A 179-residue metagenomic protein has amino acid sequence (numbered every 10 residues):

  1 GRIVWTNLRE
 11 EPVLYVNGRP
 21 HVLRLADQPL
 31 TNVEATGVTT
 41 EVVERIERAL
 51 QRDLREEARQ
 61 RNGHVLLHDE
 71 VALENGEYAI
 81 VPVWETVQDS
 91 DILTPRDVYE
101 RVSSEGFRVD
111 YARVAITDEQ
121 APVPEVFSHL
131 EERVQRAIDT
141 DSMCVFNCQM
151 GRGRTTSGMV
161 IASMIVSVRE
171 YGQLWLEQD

Functional and structural regions predicted by a protein language model:
G1-M143, V160-D179: Cysteine-based protein phosphatase catalytic domain of the PTP/DSP
Q149: Short glycine/threonine-rich catalytic loop with a Thr-x-Gly-x-Asp
R152-M159: Glycine-rich nucleophile elbow surrounding the catalytic serine of serine-hydrolase chemistry
